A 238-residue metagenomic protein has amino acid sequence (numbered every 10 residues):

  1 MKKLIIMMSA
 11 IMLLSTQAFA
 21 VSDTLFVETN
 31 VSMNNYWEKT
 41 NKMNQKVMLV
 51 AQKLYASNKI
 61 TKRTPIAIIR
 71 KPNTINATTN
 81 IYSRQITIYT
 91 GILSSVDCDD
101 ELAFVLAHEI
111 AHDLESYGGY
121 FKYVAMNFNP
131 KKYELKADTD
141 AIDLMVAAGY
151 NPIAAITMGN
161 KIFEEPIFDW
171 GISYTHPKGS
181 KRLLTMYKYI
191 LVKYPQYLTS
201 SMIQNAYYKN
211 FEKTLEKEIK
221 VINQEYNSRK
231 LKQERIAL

Functional and structural regions predicted by a protein language model:
L4-T16: Sec-dependent N-terminal signal peptides
V21-N41, Q45-L49, A56-T79, L93-S94 (+1 more regions): C-terminal capping/extension segments of zinc metalloprotease domains
K62-I66, Y82-R84, C98-A103: Envelope-exposed proteins and targeting segments
N73-T74, I86-T87, Y123-A125, I167-F168: Surface-exposed aromatic
I88, H108, A137, K178: Divalent metal-coordination and catalytic microenvironments
I92-L93, D97-E101, E109-A125, A147-Y150: Catalytic Zn2+-binding segment of zinc metalloproteases
H112-P130, D140-A141, E164-I167: Substrate-binding clefts and substrate-entry loops adjacent to catalytic sites of polymer-processing enzymes acting on
K131, L135, S173: Short-chain dehydrogenase/reductase
